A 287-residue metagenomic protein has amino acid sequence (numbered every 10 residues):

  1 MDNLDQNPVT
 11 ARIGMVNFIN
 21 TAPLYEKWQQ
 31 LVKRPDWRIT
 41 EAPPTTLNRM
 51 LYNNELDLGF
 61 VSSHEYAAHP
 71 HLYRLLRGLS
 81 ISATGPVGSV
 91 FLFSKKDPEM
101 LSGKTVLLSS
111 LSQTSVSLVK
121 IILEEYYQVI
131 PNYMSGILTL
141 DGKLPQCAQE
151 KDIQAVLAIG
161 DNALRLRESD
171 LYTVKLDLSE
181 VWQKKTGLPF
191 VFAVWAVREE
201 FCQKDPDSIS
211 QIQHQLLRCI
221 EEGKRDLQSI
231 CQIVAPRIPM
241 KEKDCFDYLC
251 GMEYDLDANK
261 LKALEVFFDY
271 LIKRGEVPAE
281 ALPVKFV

Functional and structural regions predicted by a protein language model:
D5-Q30, G88-Q154, D161, K262-E265: Bilobed "Venus flytrap"/periplasmic-binding protein-like clamshell domains and structurally analogous long
R12, D36-R38, R74, P131-N132 (+1 more regions): Conserved beta-strand segments of alpha/beta enzyme cores
V16-K104, L108-S112: Short, glycine-/small- and polar/acidic-enriched structural segments that line small-molecule recognition paths
R38-A42, N132-G136, K285: General small-molecule cofactor/ligand-binding pocket signal
M50-Y52, A148-E150, L271: Hydrophobic residues within well-ordered alpha-helices
I137-C231: Pocket-lining segment of extracytoplasmic ligand-binding domains
Q203-Y270: Secondary-structure end/capping motifs
L261, D269-V287: Long, low-complexity C-terminal extensions of enzymes
